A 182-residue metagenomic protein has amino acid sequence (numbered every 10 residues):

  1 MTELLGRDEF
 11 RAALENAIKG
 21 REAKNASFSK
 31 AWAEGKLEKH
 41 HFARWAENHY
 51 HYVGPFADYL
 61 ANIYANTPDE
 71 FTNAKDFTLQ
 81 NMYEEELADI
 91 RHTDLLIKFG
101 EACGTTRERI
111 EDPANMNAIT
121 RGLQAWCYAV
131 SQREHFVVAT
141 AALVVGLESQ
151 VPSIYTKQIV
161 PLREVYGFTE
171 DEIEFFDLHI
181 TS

Functional and structural regions predicted by a protein language model:
T2, R7-R11, N16, N73-F175 (+1 more regions): Active-site-proximal alpha-helical scaffolds that flank and shape metal-associated catalytic sites
T2-A23, S27, W32, P68: Anionic, Ser/Thr-rich low-complexity intrinsically disordered regions
G6, K24, E38, N48 (+1 more regions): A general marker of short, structured functional hotspots
A17-A23, K36-D69, E84-R91, A141-I159: Alpha-helical bundle segments that constitute or directly flank the non-heme di-iron/ferroxidase center
F28-E38, A57-L79, P161-T169: Helix-loop segments that flank and shape redox-cofactor active sites
